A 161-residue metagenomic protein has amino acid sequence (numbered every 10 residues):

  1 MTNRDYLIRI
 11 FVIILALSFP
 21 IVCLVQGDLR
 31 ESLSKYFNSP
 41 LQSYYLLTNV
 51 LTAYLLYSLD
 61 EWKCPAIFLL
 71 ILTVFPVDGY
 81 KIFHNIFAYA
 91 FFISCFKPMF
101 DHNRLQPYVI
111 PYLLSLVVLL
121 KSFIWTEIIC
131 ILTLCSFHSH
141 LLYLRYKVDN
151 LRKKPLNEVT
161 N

Functional and structural regions predicted by a protein language model:
M1-L59: N-terminal topogenic module of multi-pass integral membrane proteins
T2-D5, E31-S34, Q42, I86 (+3 more regions): Catalytic phosphate/metal-binding cores of nucleic-acid and nucleotide-processing enzymes, i.e., regions that mediate
I13-L24, V50-Y57, A66-L70, V109-K121 (+1 more regions): Hydrophobic core of alpha-helical transmembrane segments in multi-pass integral membrane proteins
L24-D28, V74-Y80, L116-W125: Juxtamembrane "helix-exit" motif on the non-cytosolic side of transmembrane helices
G27-K35, C64-I67, V148-E158: Interhelical loop segments of eukaryotic multi-pass membrane proteins
F37-T52, N85-C95, I124-F137: Alpha-helical transmembrane segments of polytopic membrane proteins
W62-P111: Membrane-proximal helix-loop-helix units in multi-pass membrane proteins
L105-N161: Terminal transmembrane helical module of multi-pass membrane proteins
